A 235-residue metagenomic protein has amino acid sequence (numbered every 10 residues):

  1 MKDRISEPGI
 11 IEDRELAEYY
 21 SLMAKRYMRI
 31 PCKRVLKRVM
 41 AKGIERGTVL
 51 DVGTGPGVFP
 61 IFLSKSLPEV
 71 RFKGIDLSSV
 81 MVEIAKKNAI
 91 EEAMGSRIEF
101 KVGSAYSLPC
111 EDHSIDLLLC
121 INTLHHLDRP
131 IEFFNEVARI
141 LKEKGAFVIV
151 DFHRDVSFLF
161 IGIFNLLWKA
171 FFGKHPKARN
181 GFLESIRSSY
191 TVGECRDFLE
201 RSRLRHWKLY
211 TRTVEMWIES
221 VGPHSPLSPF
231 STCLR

Functional and structural regions predicted by a protein language model:
M1-I44: Conserved class I S-adenosyl-L-methionine
L50, P56-S107: Class I SAM-dependent methyltransferase SAM/SAH-binding core
L119: A conserved beta-strand element that flanks and buttresses the S-adenosyl-L-methionine
N122-T123: Short catalytic micro-motifs in class I SAM-dependent methyltransferases
I131-E143: A short glycine-rich, Lys/Arg-flanked "PGG" loop and its adjoining helix->strand segment in the class I
G145-D151: Conserved beta-strand signature within the Rossmann-like core of class I S-adenosyl-L-methionine
F152-S202, W207-I218: C-terminal alpha-helical "lid/dimerization" subdomain adjacent to the S-adenosyl-L-methionine
W217-R235: C-terminal lobe and adjacent flexible extensions of AdoMet/dcAdoMet transferase-like proteins
